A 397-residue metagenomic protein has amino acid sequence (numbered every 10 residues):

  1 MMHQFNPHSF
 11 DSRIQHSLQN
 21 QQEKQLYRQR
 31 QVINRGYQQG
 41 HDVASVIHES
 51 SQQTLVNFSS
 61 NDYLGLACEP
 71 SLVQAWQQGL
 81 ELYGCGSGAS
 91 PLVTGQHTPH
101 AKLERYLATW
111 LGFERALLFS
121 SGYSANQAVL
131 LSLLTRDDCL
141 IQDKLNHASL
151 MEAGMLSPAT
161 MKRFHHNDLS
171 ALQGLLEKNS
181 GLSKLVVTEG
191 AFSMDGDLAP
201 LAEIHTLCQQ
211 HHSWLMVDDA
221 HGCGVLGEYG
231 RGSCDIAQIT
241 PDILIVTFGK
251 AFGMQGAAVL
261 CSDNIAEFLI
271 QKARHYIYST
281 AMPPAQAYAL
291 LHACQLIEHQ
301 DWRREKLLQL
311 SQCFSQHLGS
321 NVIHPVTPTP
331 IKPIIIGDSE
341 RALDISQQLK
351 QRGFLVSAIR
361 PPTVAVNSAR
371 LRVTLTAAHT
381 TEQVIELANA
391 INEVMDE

Functional and structural regions predicted by a protein language model:
Q22-Y83, S213: N-terminal "arm"/small-domain region of PLP-dependent enzymes with the aminotransferase-like
D62, K162-V217: Active-site phosphate-binding strand-loop segment of PLP-dependent enzymes
L66, P70, Q74, Q78 (+5 more regions): PLP-dependent enzyme catalytic core of the Aspartate aminotransferase-like
Q74-S121: Conserved N-terminal alpha-helix of the aminotransferase class I/II PLP-enzyme fold
V129-A148: Conserved PLP-anchoring active-site segment centered on the Schiff-base-forming lysine
Y229, A237-F268: Active-site PLP attachment segment
A281-Q300, K306, L310: Structural motif of enzymes handling amino- and sulfur-group chemistry
E305-Q312, G319-G353, S368, A377: Conserved PLP-binding catalytic core of the aspartate aminotransferase-like
